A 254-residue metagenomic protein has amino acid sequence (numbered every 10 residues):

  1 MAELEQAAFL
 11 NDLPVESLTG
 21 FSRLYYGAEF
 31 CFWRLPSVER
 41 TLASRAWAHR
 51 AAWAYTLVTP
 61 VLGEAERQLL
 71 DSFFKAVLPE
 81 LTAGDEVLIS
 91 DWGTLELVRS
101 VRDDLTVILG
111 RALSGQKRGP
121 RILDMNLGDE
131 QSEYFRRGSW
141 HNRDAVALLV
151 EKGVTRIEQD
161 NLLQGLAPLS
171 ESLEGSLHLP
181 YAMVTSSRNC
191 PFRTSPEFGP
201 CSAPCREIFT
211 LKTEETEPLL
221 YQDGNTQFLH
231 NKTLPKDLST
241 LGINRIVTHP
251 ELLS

Functional and structural regions predicted by a protein language model:
M1-S44, W53, V58-S254: Active-site pocket-lining/capping segments in soluble small-molecule metabolic enzymes
